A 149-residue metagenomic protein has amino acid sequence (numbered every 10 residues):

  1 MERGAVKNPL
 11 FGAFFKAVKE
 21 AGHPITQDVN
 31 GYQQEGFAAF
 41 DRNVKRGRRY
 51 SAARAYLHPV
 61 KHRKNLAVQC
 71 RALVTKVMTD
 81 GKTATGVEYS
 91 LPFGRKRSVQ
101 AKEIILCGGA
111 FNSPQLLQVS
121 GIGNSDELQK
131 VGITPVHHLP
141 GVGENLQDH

Functional and structural regions predicted by a protein language model:
M1-A84, E88-S90: Conserved redox-cofactor binding core of oxidoreductases
V77-M78, A84-H149: Glycine-rich loop(s) and the adjacent beta-strand/alpha-helix scaffold that form part
